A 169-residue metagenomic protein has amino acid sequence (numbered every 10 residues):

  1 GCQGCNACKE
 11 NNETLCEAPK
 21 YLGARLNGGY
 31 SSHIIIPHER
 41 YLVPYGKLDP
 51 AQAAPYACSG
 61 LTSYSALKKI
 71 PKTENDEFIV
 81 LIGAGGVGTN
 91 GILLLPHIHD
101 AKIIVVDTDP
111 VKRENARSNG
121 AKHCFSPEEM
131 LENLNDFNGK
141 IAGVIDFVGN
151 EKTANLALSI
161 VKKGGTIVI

Functional and structural regions predicted by a protein language model:
G1-Q3, K152-T153: Short glycine-rich, flexible loops that bind phosphorylated cofactors or substrates
C2-I82: NAD(P)H dinucleotide-binding glycine-rich loop of Rossmann-like/cofactor-binding domains, especially the beta1-alpha1
E13-R25, G88-G91, N138, S159-V168: Short, mixed-charge, low-aromatic patches
G46-M130: Mid-domain Rossmann-like dinucleotide-binding core that forms the NAD(H)/NADP(H) cofactor-binding site
P71-N75, R113-I169: Glycine-rich cofactor phosphate-binding loops and adjacent beta1-alpha1 units of small-molecule cofactor enzyme domains
